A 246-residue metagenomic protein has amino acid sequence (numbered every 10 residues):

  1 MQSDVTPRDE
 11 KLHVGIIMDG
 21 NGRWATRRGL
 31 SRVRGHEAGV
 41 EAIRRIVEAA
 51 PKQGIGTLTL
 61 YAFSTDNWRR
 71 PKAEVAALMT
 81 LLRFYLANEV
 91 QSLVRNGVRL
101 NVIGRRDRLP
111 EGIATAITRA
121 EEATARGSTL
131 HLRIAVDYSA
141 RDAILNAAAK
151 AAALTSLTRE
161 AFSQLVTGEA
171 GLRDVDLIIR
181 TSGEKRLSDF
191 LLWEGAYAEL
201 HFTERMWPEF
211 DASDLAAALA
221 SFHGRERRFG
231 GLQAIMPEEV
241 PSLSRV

Functional and structural regions predicted by a protein language model:
M1-V246: Flexible, compositionally biased loop and terminal segments
